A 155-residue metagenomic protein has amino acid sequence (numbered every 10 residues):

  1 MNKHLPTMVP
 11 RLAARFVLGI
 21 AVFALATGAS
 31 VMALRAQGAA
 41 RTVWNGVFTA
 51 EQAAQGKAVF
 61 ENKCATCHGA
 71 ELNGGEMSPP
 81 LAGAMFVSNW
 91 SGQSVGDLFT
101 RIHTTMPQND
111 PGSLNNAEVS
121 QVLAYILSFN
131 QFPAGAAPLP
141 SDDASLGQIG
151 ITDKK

Functional and structural regions predicted by a protein language model:
M1-A14: N-terminal secretory signal peptides that target proteins for export/translocation
R15-S30: Bacterial N-terminal signal peptides
L34-V59: Electrostatic cytochrome c docking/interface patches
A40-R41, N109-K155: Flexible coil segments in periplasmic/lumen-exposed cytochrome c-class electron-transfer proteins
G46-Q55, L72-P107: Gly/Gly-Pro-rich "capping" loops immediately C-terminal to redox-active cysteine motifs in periplasmic/lumenal
G56, F60-A70, V122, I126: The canonical Cys-X-X-Cys-His
A70, T104-T105, F129-F132: Generic structural signal for alpha-helix termini and adjacent loop/cap motifs
